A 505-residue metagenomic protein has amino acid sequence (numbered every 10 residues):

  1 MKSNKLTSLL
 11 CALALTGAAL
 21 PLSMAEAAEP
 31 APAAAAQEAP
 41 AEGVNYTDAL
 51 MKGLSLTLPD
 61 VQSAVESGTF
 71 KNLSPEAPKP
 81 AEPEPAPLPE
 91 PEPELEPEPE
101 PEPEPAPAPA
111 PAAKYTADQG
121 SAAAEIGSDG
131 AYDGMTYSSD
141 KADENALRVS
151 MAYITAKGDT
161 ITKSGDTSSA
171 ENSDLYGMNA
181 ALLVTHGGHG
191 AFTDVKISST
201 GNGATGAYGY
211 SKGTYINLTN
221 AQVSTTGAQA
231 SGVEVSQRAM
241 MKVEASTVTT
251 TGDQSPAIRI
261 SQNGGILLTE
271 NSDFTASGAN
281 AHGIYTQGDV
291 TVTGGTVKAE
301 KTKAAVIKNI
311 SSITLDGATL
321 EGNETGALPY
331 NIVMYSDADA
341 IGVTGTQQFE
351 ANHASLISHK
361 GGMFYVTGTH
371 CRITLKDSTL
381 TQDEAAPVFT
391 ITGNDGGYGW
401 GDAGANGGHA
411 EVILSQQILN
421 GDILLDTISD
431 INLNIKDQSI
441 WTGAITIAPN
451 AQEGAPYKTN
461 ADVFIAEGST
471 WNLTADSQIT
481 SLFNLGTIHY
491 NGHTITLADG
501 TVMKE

Functional and structural regions predicted by a protein language model:
M1-A25: Gram-negative bacterial Sec-dependent N-terminal signal peptides
M24-D129, D133: Low-complexity, acidic Ser/Thr/Pro-rich repeat tracts that form intrinsically disordered stalk/linker regions of very
G53, P109-A170, I495, V502-E505: N-terminal segments that cap or nucleate solenoid repeat domains
A112-S121, K141-R148, A170-L183, G201-G209 (+9 more regions): Extracellular beta-strand/beta-solenoid scaffold signature
D129-G134, Y153-D159, H189-D194, Y215-N220 (+13 more regions): All-beta strand scaffolds that present successive hydrophobic residues in beta-strands
Y137, I197, G209, I216-T225 (+7 more regions): Fold-core signature of tandem repeat domains
A156-Y208, I216-T225: Post-signal peptide N-terminal segment of secreted/secretory-pathway proteins
Y457-V463, W471-F483, T496-L497: Surface-exposed loop/turn positions within long extracellular repeat scaffolds, especially the passenger domains
